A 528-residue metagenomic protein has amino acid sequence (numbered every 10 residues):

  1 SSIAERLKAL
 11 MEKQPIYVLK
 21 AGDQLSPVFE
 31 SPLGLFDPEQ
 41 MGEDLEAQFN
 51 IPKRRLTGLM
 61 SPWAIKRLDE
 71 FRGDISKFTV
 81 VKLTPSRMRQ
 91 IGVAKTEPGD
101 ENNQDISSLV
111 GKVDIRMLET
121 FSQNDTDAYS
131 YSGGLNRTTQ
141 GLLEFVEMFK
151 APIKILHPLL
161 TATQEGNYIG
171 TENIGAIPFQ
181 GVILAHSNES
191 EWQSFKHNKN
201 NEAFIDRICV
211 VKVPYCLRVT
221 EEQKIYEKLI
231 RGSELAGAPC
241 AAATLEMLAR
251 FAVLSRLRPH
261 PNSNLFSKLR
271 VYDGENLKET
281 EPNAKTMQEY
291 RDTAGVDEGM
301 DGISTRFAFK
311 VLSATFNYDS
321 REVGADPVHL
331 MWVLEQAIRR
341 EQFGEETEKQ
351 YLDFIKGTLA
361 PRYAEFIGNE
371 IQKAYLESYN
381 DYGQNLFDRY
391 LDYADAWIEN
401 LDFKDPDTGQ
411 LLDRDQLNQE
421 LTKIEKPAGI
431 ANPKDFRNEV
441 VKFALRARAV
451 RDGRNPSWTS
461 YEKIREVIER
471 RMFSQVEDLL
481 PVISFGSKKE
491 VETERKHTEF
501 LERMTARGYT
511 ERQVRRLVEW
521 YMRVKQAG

Functional and structural regions predicted by a protein language model:
S1-G528: Conserved ASCE/P-loop NTPase catalytic core
